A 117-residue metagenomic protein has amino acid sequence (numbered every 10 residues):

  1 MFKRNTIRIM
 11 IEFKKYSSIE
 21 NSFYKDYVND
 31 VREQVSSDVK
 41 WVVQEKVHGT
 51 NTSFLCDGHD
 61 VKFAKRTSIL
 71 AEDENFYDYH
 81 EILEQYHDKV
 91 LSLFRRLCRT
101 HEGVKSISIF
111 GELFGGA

Functional and structural regions predicted by a protein language model:
F2-T52, D57-T100: Active-site-proximal "nucleotidyltransferase
C98-A117: Internal, conserved structured core segments that host functional sites
